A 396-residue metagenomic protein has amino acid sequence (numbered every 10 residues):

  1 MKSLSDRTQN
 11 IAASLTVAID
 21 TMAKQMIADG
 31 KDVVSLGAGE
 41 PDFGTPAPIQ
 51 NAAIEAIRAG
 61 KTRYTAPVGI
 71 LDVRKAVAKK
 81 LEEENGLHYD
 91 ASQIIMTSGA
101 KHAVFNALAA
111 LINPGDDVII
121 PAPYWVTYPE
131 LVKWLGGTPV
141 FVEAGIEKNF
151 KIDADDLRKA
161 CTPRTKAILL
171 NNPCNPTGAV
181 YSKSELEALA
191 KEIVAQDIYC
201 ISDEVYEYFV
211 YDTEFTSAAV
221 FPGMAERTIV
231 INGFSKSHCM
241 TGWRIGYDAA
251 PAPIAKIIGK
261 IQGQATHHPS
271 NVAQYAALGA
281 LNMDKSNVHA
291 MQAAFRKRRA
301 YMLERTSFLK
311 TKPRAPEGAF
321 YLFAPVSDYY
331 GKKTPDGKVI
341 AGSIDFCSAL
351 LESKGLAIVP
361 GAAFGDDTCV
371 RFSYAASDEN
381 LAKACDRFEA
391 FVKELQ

Functional and structural regions predicted by a protein language model:
L4, T8-S14, I19-M22, M26-D32 (+2 more regions): PLP-dependent class I/II
Y64-T97: Conserved N-terminal alpha-helix of the aminotransferase class I/II PLP-enzyme fold
